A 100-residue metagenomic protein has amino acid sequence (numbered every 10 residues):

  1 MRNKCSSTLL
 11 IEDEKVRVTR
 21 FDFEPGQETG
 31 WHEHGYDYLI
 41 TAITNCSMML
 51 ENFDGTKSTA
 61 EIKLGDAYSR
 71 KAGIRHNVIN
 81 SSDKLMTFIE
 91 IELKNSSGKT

Functional and structural regions predicted by a protein language model:
M1-S6, S96-T100: Basic/polar N-terminal segments that are highly enriched at the extreme N-terminus, encompassing both cleavable
N3-G30, D37-I40, I91: A short glycine-rich, His/Asp/Glu-containing loop-to-beta-strand
T29-W31, M49-L50, R75-S82: Short beta-strand His + acidic residue motifs that chelate non-heme Fe in jelly-roll/DSBH and cupin folds
E33-M49: Short, conserved beta-strand element in jelly-roll/cupin
G55-A72: Short acidic-glycine-tyrosine-enriched beta hairpin
G73-S96: Ligand-binding loop in jelly-roll beta-barrel domains
